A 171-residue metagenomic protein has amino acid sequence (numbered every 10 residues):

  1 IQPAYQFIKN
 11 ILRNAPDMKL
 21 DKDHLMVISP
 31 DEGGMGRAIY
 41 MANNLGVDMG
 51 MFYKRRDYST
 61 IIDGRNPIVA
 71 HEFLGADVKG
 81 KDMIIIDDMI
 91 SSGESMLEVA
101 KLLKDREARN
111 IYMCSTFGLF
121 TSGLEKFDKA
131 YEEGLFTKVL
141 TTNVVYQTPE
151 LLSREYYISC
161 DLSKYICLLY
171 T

Functional and structural regions predicted by a protein language model:
I1-L169: PRPP-associated nucleotide enzymes
